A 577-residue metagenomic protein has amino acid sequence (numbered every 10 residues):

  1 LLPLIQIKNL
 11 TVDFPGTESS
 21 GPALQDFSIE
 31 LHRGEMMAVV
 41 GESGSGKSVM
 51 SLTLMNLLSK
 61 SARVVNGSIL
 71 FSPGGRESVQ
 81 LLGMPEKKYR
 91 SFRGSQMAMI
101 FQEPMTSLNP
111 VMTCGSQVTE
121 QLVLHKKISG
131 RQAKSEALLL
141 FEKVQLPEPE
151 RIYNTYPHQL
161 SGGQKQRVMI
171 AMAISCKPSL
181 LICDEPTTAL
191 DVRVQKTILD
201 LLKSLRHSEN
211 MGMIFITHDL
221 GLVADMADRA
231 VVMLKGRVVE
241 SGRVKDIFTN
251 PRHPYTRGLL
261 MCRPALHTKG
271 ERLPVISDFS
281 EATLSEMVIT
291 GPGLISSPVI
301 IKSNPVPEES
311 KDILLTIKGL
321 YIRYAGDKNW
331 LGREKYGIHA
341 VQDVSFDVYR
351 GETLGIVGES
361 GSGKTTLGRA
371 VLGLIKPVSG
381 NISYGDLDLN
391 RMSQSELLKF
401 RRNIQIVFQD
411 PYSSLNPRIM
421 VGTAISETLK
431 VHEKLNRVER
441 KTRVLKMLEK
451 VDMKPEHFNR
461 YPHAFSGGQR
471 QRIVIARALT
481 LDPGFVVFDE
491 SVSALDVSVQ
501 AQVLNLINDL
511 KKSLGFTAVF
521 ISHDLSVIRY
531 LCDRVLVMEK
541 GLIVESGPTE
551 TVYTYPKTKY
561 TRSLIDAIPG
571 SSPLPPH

Functional and structural regions predicted by a protein language model:
V64-V79, G380-D388: Conserved ABC transporter NBD signature motif
G75-A98, L124, D246-P251, W330-K335 (+4 more regions): ABC ATPase NBD coupling module
G94, H158, C176, H463 (+1 more regions): Conserved signature/switch motifs of ABC ATPase nucleotide-binding domains
Q132-R151, D388, E439-E456, I565: Conserved ABC ATPase "signature" region
S175-S179, T480-G484, Q500: A short, proline-enriched helix->beta-strand linker immediately N-terminal to the Walker B motif in ABC-type P-loop
S241-G242, I543-G547, Y555: ABC ATPase "signature
